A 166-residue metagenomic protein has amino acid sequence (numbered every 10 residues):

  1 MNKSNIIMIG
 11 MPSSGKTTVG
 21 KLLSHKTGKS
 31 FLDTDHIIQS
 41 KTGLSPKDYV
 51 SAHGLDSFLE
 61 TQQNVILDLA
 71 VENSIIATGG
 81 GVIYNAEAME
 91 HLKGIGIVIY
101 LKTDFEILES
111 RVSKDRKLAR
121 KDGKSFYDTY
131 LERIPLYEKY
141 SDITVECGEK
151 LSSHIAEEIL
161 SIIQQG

Functional and structural regions predicted by a protein language model:
M1-K3, L22, K26, E72 (+3 more regions): NTP-dependent small-molecule kinase module
M8: Hydrophobic anchor at the beta1->P-loop junction of P-loop NTPases
M11: P-loop (Walker A) phosphate-binding loop of NTP-binding proteins
S14: ATP-binding Walker
T17: Walker A/P-loop
H25-H36: Post-Walker A helix-loop "phosphate-sensing" segment adjacent to the P-loop in P-loop NTPases
H36-V82, A86-K93: ATP-dependent small-molecule kinase phosphotransfer cores that center on conserved nucleotide phosphate-binding segments
I95-P135: A glycine- and Lys/Arg-enriched "phosphate-lid" helix/loop adjacent to the NTP-binding pocket of small-molecule kinases
